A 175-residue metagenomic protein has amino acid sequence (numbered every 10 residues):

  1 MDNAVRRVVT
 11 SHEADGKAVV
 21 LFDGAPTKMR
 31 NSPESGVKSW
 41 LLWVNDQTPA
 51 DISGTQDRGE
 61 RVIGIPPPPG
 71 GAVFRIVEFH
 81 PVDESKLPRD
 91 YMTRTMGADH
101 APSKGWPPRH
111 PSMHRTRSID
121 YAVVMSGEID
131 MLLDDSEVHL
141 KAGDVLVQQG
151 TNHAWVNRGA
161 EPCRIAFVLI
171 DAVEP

Functional and structural regions predicted by a protein language model:
M1-R58: N-terminal leader/capping segments at the start of a protein or of a new domain
V8, H12-E13, A18-F22, K28-M29 (+2 more regions): Double-stranded beta-helix
A25-P26, R75-T116, Q149-N152: Conserved short histidine dyad/triad with adjacent acidic residue
N31-S32, L41, G64-P68, K86-D90 (+2 more regions): Short histidine-centered beta-strand/loop micro-motifs that create catalytic or ligand/metal-coordination sites
T48-Q56, E60-M96: Active-site environment of non-heme Fe oxygenases that use a 2-His-1-carboxylate facial triad
G59, G70-V73, H80-E84, E128 (+2 more regions): Ligand-binding loop in jelly-roll beta-barrel domains
P107-T116, Y121-A142: A short beta-strand-loop-beta hairpin characteristic of the jelly-roll/cupin
